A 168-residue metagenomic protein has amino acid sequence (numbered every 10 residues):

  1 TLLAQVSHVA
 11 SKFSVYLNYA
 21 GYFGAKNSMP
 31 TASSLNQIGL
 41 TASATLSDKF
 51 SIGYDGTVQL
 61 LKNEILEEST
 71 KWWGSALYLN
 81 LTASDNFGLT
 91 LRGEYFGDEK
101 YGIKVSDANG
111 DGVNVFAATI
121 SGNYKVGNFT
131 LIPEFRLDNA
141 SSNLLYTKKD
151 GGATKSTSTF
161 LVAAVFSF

Functional and structural regions predicted by a protein language model:
L2: Internal mixed-charge
H8, F13-F23, M29-F168: Outer-membrane beta-barrel pore domains
